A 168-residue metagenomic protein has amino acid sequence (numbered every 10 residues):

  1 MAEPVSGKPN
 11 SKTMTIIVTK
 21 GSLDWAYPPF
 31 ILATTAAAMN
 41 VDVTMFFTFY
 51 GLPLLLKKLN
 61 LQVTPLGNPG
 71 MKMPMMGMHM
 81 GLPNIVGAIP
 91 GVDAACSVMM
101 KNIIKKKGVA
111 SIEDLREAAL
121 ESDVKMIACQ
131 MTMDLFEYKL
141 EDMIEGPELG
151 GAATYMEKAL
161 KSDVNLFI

Functional and structural regions predicted by a protein language model:
M1-S6: Positively charged, low-complexity intrinsically disordered leader regions
I16-A26, L55-L56, I103-I104: Short, glycine-rich nucleotide/cofactor-binding loops
Y27-N40, M45: Histidine-anchored nucleotide/phosphate-binding helix
V43-F49, I127-Q130: Short internal beta-strands
L55-P65: Glycine-rich loop at the start of a catalytic domain that most often binds anionic cofactors/ligands
V63-I104, G108: A glycine-rich helix N-cap at a beta->alpha junction
D93-M156: A charged, amphipathic interaction segment
N165-I168: Short hydrophobic/aromatic patches at helix-to-coil boundaries
